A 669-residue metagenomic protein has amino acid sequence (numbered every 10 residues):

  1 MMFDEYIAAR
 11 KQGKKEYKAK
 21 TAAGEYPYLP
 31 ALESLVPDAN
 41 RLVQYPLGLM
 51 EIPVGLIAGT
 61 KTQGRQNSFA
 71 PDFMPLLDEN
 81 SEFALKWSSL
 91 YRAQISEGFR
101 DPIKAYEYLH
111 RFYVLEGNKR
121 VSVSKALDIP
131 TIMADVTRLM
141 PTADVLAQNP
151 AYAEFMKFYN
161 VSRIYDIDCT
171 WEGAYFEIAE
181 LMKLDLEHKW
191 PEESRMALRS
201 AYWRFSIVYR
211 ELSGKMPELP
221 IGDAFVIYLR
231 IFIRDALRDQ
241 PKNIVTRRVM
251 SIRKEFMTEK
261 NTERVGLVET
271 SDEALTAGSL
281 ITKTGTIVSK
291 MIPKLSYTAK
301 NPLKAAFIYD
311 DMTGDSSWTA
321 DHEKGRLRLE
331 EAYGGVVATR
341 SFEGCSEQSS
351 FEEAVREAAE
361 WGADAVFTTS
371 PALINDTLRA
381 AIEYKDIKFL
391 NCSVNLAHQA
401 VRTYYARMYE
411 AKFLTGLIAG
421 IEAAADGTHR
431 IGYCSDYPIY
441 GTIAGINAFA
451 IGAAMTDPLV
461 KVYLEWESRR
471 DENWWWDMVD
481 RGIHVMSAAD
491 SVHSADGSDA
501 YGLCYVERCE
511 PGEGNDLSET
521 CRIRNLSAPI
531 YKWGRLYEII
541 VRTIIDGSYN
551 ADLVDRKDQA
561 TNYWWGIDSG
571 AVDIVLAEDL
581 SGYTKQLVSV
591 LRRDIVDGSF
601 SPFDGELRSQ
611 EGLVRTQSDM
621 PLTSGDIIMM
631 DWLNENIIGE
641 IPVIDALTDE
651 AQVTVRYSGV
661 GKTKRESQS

Functional and structural regions predicted by a protein language model:
M1-R111, L115-E116, A126, W171-K183 (+1 more regions): Short, charged/polar connector segments at secondary-structure boundaries
E97-Y113, K119-A151: A short, basic-hydrophobic beta/loop patch
A305-K324, L329, Y333, F342-Q348 (+1 more regions): Extracytoplasmic "Venus flytrap"
R326, L414-D457, K557-A577: An alpha-beta-alpha
G362-P371, L390-C392, I483-D496, S527-Y531 (+1 more regions): Periplasmic-binding protein-like
I382-Y405: Flexible loop/hinge segments that line or gate small-molecule binding clefts
Y405-G427, Y531-N550: Hydrophobic alpha-helical segments within soluble ligand-binding/sensing domains
D546-S669: Segments of small-molecule ligand-sensing domains
